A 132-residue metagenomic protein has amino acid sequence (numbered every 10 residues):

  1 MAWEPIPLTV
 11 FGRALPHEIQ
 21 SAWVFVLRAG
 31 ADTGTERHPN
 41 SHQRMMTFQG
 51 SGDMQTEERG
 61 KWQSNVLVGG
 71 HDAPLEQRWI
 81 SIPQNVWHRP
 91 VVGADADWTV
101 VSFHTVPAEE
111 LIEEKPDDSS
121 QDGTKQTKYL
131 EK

Functional and structural regions predicted by a protein language model:
M1-I19, L67, H71-D72, K132: A short, N-terminal "cap"/entry segment at the start of jelly-roll beta-barrel domains of the cupin/DSBH fold
F11-P16, T33-P39, M45-M46, V91-G93: Short histidine-centered beta-strand/loop micro-motifs that create catalytic or ligand/metal-coordination sites
S21-Q43, I82-Q84: Conserved short histidine dyad/triad with adjacent acidic residue
F25, M45-M46, V101-S102: Short, hydrophobic/aromatic-rich beta-strand segments within well-structured domains
P39-K61: Glycine- and acidic-residue-biased ligand/ion/polar-headgroup-sensing regions
G60-P74, W87-K132: Double-stranded beta-helix
